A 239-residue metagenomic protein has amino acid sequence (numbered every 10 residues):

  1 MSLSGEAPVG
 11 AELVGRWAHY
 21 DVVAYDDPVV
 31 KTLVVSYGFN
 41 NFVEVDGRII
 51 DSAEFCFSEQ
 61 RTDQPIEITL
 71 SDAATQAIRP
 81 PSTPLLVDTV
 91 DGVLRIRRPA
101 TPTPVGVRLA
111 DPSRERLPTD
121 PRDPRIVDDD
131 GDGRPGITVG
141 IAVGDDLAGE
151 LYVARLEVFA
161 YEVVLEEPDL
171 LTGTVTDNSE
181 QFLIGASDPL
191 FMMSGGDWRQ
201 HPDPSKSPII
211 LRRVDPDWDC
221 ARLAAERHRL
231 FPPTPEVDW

Functional and structural regions predicted by a protein language model:
S2-G38, I49-E59, Q64, R98 (+2 more regions): Tryptophan-anchored aromatic micro-motifs
L3, A148-L170, D177-W239: Edge beta-strand at a domain terminus
S36-E166: Predominantly extracellular/secreted and cell-surface proteins with exposed, flexible low-complexity segments
